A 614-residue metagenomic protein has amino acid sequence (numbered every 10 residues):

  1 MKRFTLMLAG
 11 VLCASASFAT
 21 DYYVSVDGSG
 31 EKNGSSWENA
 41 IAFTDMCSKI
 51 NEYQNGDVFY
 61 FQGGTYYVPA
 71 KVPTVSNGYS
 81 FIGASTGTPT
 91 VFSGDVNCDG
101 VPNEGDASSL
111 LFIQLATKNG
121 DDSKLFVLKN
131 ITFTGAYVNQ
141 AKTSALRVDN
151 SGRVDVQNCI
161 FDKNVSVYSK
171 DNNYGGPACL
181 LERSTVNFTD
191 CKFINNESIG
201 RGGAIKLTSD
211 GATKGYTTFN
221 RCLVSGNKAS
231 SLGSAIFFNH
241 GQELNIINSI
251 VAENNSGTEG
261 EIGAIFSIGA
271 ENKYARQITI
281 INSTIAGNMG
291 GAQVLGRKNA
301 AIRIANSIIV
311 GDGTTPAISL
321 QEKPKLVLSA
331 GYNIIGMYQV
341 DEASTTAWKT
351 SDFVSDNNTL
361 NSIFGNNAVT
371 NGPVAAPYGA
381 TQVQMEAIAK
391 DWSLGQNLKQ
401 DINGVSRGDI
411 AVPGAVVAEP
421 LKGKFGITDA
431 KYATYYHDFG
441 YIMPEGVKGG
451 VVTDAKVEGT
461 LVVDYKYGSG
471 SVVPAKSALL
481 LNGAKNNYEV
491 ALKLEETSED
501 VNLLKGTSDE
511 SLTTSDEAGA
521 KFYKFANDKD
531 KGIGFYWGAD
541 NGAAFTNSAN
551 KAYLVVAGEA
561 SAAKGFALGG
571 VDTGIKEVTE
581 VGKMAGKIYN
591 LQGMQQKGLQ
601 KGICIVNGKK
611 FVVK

Functional and structural regions predicted by a protein language model:
S15-A19: Sec/Tat signal peptide C-region and signal peptidase I cleavage site
S25-Q62, N403, Y589-K597: Acidic Gly/Asp/Thr-rich repetitive segments characteristic of extracellular carbohydrate-active and adhesion proteins
T44-E52, Y67-V75, I113-L115, G296 (+4 more regions): Short, T/G/N/S-enriched strand-turn elements that build extracellular solenoid repeat scaffolds
Q54-G100, L115-I131, Q157: Beta-solenoid repeat scaffold
A70-S80, D155-Q157, L181, N187-D190 (+4 more regions): Predominantly extracellular beta-rich ligand-binding scaffolds that present long acidic/polar faces for carbohydrate
D121-S231: Right-handed parallel beta-helix
P420-E445, G468-G532, A539-G574: A short, polar beta-strand/turn micro-motif
D454, V571-K614: C-terminal outer-membrane/trafficking sorting elements
